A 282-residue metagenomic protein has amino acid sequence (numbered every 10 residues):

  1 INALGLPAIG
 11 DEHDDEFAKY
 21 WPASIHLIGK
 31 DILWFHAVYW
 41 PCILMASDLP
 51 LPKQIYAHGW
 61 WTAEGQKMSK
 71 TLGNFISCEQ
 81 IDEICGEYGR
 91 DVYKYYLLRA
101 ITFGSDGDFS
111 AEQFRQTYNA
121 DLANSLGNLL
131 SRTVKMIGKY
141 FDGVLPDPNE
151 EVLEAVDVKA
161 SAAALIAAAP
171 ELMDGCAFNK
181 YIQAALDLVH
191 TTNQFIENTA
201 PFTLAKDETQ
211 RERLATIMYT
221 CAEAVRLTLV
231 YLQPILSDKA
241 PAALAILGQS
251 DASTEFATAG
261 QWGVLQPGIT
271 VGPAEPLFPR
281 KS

Functional and structural regions predicted by a protein language model:
I1-K139, Y181-A185: Structured secondary-structure scaffolds
L6-E16, L130-A169, V189, N193-Q210: Conserved, charged catalytic cores of large soluble enzymes
D14, A37, F75-C78, G89-R90 (+8 more regions): Alpha-helix initiation and N-capping motif
L27-I32, I84-C85, F114-S125, E154-A162 (+3 more regions): Secondary-structure capping and boundary motifs in well-ordered enzyme cores
A46-L51, K135-L145, C176, P234-D238: Surface-exposed helix-capping loop/turn segments at secondary-structure junctions
G59-W61, Q113, D147-L153, D187 (+1 more regions): A glycine-rich phosphate-binding loop feature that marks nucleotide/adenosyl-phosphate handling sites
D106-A111, A163-E171: Short, charged/polar, low-complexity loop and linker segments that flank or interrupt alpha-helical bundles
G107, E171, G175-A177, L186-S282: Basic, alpha-helical terminal appendages of large translation-related enzymes
